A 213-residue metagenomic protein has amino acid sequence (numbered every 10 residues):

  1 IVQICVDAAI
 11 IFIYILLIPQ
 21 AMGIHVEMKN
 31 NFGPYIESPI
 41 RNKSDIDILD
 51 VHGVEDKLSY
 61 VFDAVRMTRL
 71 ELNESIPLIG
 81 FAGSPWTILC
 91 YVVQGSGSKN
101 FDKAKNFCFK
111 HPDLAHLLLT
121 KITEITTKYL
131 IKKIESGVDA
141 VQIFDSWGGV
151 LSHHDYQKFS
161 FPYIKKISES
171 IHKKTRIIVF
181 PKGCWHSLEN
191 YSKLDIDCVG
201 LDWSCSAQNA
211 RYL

Functional and structural regions predicted by a protein language model:
I1-A21, V26-N30, F161, K165-K166: N-terminal basic, low-complexity leaders that serve as flexible interaction/assembly modules and, when applicable, as
A8, I36-S38, P77: Short, flexible active-site-proximal loops enriched in glycine and acidic residues
I15-I18, G33-P34, S44, P85-T87: A short acidic, glycine/proline-enriched capping/turn motif at secondary-structure boundaries, especially helix N-cap
Q20, M28-N30, I48-V51, Y91 (+2 more regions): Generic structural "secondary-structure junction" signal
I24-P39, Y91-D102: Short, flexible, mixed-charge acidic loops at enzyme active sites
N31-E71: A gly/proline- and charged-residue-enriched helix-loop-helix capping module
K57-L213: Active-site loop segments of alpha/beta catalytic cores
